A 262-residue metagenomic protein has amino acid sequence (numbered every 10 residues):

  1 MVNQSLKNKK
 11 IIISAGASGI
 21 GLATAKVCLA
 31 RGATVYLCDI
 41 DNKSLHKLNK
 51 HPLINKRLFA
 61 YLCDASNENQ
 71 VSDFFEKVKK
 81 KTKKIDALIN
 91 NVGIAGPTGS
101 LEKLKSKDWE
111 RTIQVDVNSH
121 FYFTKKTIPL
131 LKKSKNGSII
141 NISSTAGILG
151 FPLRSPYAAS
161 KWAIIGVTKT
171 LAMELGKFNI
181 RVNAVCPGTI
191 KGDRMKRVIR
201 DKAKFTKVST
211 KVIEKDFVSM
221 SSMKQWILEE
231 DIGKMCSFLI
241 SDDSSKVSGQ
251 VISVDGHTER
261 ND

Functional and structural regions predicted by a protein language model:
V2, A95-T98, L149, S237 (+1 more regions): Short C-terminal tail/terminal secondary-structure segment of NAD(P)H-dependent dehydrogenase/reductase domains
A17-G19: Conserved glycine-rich cofactor-binding loop
G99-L101, K105-I113, F217: Substrate-binding pocket helix/loop in short-chain dehydrogenase/reductase
T124, S160, T168: Active-site helix of classical SDR
S144: Residue(s) in the substrate-gating loop at a strand-loop-helix junction that position the organic substrate next
G176, R181, V247-G249: Short, small/polar-rich loop/turn modules that mediate ligand/substrate recognition or access, typified
A184, K207-D243, V247, V254-G256: C-terminal helical subdomain
